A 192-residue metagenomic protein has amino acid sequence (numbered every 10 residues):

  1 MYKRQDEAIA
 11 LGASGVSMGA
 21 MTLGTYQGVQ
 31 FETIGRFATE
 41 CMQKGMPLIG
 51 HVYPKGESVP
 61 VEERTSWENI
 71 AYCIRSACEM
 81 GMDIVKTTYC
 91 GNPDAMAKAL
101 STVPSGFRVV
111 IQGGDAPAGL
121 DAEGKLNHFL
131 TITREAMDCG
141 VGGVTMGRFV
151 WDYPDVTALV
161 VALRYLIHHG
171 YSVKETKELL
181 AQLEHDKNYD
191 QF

Functional and structural regions predicted by a protein language model:
M1-K3, F192: Accessible peptide chain termini
K3-V109, A122-G142, Y165, E175: Alpha/beta enzyme core
G91-N92, D115-L120, V150-D152: Short Gly/Pro-enriched loop/turn and capping motifs at secondary-structure junctions
F107-R108, G113-P117: Hydrophobic, well-ordered secondary-structure scaffolds
M137-C139, V150-F192: C-terminal helical cap(s) of enzyme catalytic domains, especially alpha/beta-barrels
